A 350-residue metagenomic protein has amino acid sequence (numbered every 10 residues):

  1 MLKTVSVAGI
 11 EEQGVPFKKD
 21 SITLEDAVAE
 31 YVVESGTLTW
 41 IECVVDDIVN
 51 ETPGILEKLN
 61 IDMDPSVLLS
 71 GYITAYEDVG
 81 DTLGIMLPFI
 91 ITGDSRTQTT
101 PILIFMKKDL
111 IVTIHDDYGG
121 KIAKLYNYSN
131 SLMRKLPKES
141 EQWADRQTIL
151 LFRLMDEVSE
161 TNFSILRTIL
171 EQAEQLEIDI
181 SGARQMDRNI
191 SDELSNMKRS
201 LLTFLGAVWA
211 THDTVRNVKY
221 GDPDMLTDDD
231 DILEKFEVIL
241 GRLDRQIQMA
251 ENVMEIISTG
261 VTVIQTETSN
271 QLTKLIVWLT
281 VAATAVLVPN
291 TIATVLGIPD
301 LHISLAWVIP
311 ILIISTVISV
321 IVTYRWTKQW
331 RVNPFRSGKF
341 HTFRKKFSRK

Functional and structural regions predicted by a protein language model:
M1-Y220, I303-S304, Y324-K350: Peripheral, non-transmembrane regulatory/ligand-interaction domains of membrane transport proteins
D179-I180, Q185-T294: Membrane-associated alpha-helical segments
D244-K350: Hydrophobic alpha-helical transmembrane segments and their immediately adjacent juxtamembrane loops
